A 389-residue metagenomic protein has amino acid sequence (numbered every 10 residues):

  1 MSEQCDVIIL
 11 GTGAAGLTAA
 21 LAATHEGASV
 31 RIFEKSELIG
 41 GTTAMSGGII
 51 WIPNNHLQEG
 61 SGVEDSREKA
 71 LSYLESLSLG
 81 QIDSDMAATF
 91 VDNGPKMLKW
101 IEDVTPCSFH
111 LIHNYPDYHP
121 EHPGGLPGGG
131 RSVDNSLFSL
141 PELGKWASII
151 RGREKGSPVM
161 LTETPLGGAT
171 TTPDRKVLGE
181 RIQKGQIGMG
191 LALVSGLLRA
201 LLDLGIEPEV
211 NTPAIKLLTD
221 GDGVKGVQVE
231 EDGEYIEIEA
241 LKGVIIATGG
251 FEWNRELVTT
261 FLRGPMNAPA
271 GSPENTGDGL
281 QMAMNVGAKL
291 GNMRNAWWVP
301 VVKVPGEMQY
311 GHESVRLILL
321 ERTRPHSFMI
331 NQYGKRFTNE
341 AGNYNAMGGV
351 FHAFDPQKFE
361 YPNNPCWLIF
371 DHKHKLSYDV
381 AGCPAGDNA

Functional and structural regions predicted by a protein language model:
M1-A70, L111-I112, P120-E121, P127-A389: Residues forming the flavin
Y73-D85, R263-M266: Flexible glycine/proline-enriched surface loops and loop-helix/loop-strand junctions
E75-L79, D92, A353-P356: Generic surface-pattern signal
L79-T89, P106-P116, R294-N295: Surface-exposed patches in mature extracellular/periplasmic domains of secreted proteins
T89-D92, A389: Short, well-ordered beta-strand elements within core beta-sheets of diverse protein domains
